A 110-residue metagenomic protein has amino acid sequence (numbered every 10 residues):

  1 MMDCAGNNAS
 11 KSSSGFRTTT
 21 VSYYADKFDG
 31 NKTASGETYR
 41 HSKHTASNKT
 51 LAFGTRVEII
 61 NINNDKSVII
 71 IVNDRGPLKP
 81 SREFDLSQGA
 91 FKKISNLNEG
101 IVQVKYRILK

Functional and structural regions predicted by a protein language model:
M2-K110: Secreted/periplasmic proteins
